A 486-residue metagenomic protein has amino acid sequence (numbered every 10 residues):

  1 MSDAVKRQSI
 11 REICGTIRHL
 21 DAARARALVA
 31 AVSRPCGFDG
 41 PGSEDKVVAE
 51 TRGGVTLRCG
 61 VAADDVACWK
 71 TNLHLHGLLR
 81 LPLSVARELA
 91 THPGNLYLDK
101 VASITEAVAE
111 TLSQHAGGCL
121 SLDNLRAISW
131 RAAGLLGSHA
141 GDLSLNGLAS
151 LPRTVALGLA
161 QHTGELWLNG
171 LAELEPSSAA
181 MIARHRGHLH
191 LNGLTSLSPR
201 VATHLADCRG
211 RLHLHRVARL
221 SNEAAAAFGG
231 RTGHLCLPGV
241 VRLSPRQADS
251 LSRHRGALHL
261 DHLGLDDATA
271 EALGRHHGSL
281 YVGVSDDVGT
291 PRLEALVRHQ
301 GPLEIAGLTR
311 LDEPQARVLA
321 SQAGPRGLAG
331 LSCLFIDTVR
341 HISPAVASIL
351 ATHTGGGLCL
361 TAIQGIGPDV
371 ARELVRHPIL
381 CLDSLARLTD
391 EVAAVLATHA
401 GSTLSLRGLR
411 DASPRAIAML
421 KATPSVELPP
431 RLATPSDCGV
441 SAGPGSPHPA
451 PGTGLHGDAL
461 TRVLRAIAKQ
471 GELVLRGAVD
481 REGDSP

Functional and structural regions predicted by a protein language model:
S2-L20, G452: N-terminal low-complexity, Pro/Thr/Ser-rich intrinsically disordered segments that act as propeptides or flexible
C14, R26-V29, S33, A320 (+3 more regions): Residue-level detector of alpha-helical secondary structure
C14-I17, V32-D45, A49-V61, A67-L81 (+16 more regions): Concave beta-strand-loop units of leucine-rich repeat
R24, V85, T105-V108, S129-A132 (+13 more regions): The leucine-rich repeat
E88-A90, A109-H115, A133-G137, A156-A160 (+12 more regions): A structural signal for leucine-rich repeat
